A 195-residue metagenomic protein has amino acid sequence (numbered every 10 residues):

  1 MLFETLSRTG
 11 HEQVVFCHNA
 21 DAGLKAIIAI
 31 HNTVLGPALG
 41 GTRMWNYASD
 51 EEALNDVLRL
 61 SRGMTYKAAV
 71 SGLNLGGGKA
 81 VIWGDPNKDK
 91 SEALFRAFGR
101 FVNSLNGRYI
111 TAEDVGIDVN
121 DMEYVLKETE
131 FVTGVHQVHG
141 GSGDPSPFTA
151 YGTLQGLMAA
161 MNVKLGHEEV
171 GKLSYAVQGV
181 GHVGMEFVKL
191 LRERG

Functional and structural regions predicted by a protein language model:
M1-G143: N-terminal ligand-binding/catalytic initiation module
D144-G195: Glycine-rich phosphate/diphosphate-binding loop of Rossmann-like nucleotide-binding domains
